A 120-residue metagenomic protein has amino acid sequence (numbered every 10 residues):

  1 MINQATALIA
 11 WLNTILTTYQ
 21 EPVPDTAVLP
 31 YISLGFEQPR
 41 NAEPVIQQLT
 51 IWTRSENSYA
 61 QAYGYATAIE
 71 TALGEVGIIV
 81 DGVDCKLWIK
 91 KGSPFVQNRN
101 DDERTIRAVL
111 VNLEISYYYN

Functional and structural regions predicted by a protein language model:
M1-V28, S33-N120: Charged, amphipathic alpha-helical segments and their flanking helix caps
